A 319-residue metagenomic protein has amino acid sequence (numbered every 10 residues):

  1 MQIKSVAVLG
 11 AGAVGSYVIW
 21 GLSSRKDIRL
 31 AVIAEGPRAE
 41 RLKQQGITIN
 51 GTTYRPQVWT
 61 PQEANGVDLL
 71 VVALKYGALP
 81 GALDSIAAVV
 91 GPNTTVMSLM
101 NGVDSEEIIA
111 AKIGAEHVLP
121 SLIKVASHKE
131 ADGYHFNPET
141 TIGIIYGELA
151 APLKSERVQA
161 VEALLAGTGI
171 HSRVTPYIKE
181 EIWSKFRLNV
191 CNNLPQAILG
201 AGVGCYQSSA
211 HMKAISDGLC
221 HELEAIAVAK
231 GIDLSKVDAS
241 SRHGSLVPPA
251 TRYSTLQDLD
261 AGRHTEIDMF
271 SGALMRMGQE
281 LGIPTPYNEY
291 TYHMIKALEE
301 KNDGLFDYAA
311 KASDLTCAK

Functional and structural regions predicted by a protein language model:
M1-R55: NAD(P)+-binding Rossmann beta1-loop-alpha1 motif at the extreme N-terminus of oxidoreductases
Q2, D217-K319: NAD(P)-dependent Rossmann-like dehydrogenase/reductase catalytic/cofactor-binding core
I3-K4, D68, I142: Nucleotide donor/acceptor-binding cores
A7, R29-A31, M97, I145 (+1 more regions): A structural signal for isolated positions on well-ordered beta-strands in alpha/beta enzyme cores
W20-S24, D84-A88, A111, G272 (+1 more regions): Short, well-ordered alpha-helices that flank and scaffold nucleotide-derived cofactor binding pockets
R38-K43, E106-E107, K154: Short, charged/polar "capping" segments at the starts of alpha-helices and the immediately preceding loops
G51-H135: Rossmann-like NAD(P)(H) cofactor-binding subdomain of soluble oxidoreductases
A88-V89, K112-H117, D132-L234: Internal alpha-helical scaffold of NAD(P)-dependent oxidoreductase catalytic cores
